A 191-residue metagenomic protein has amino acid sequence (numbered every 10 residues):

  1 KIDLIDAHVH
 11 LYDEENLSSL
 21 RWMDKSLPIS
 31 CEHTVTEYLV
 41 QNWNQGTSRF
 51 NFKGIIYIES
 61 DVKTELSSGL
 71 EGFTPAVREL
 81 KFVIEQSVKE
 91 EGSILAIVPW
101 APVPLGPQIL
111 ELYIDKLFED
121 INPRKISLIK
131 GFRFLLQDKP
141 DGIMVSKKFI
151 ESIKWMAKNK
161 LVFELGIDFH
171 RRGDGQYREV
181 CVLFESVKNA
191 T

Functional and structural regions predicted by a protein language model:
K1-E91: An N-terminally biased module of ancient metal coordination in phosphate/nucleic-acid-related enzymes
L70-N189: Active-site gating/metal-coordination segments in enzymes
